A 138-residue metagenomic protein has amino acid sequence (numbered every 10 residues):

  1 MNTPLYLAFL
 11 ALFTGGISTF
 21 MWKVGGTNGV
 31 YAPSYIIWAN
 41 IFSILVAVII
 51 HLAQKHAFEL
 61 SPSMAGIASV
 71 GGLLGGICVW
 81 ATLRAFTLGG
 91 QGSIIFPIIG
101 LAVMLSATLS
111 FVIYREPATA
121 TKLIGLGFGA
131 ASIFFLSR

Functional and structural regions predicted by a protein language model:
M1-G15, T19, T27-L73, I77-L88 (+2 more regions): Membrane-interface interhelical linkers
A11, I99-V103: Structural signature of transmembrane alpha-helices in multi-pass secondary transporters
K23, L83, S110-F111: Small-residue-mediated transmembrane helix hinge/kink sites in multi-pass secondary transporters
N40-I44, V103-M104, L126-I133: Residue-level recognition of pore/gate-forming positions within transmembrane alpha-helices of multi-pass
L52-A53, V112-I113, F128, F135-R138: Helix-loop junctions at the membrane-solvent interface of multi-pass transporters, primarily the C-terminal
G90-S93, M104: Hydrophobic alpha-helical segments, chiefly the membrane-spanning helices and signal/signal-anchor peptides
S93-G100, L123: Replace "multi-pass membrane enzymes" with "multi-pass membrane proteins
A102-L123: C-terminal transmembrane-helix exit sites in multi-pass transporters
